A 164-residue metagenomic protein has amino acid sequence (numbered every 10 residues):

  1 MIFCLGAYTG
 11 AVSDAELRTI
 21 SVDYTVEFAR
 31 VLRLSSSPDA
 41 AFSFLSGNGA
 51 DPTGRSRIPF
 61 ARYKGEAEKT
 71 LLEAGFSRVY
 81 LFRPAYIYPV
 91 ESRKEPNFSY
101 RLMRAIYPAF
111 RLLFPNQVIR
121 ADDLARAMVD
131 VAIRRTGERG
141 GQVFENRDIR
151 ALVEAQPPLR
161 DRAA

Functional and structural regions predicted by a protein language model:
M1-E27, V31-L34: NAD(P)H-binding glycine-rich loop region in Rossmannoid oxidoreductase-like domains and their noncatalytic homologs
C4-L5, F42-N48, F82-P84: SDR active-site strand-loop-helix element
S13-Y24, D51-Y63: Alpha-helix N-cap/loop-to-helix boundary motif
V26-R30, A40-S43, G65, K69: Internal, well-ordered alpha-helical scaffold/interface segments that support domain packing or protein-protein contacts
R33-S37, I133: Residue-level signal for alpha-helix termini/capping positions
S36-A40, F76: A short helix->loop->beta-strand "cap" motif at the edges of active sites that frequently abuts
P52-L159: Oxidoreductase cofactor-interface core, primarily capturing Rossmann-like NAD(P)-dependent enzymes
R160-A164: C-terminal accessory extensions appended to soluble enzyme cores
